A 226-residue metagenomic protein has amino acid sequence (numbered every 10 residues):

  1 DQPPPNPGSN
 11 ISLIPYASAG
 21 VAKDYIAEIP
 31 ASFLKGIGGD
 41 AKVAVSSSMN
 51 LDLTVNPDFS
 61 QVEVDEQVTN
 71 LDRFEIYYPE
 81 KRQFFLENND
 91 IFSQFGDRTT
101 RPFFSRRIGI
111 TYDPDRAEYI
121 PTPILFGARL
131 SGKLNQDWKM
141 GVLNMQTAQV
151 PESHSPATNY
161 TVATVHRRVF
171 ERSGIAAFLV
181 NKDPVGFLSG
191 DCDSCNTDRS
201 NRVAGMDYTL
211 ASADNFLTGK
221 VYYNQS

Functional and structural regions predicted by a protein language model:
D1-K23, P30-S226: Outer-membrane beta-barrel channel domains
